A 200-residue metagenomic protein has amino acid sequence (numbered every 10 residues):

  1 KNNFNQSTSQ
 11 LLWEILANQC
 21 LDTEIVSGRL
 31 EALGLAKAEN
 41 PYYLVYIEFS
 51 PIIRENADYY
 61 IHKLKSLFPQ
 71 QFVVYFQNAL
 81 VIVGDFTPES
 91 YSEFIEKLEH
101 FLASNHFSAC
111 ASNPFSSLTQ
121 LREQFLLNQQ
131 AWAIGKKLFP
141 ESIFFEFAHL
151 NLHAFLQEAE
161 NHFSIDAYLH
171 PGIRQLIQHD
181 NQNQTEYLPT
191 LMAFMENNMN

Functional and structural regions predicted by a protein language model:
K1-N200: Cytosolic nucleotide-utilizing catalytic cores of signal-transduction proteins
